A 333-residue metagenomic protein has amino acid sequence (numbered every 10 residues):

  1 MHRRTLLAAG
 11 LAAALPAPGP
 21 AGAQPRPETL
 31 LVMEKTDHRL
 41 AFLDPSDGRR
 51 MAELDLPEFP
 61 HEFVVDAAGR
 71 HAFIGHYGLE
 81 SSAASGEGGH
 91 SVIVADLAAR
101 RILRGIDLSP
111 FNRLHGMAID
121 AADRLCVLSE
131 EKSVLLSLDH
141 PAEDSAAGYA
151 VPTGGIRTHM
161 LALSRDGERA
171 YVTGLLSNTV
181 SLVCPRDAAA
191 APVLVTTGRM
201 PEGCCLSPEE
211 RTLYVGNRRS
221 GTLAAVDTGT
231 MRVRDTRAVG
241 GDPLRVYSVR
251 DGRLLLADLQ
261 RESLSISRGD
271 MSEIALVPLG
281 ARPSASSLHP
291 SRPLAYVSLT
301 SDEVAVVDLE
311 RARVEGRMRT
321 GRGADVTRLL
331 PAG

Functional and structural regions predicted by a protein language model:
M1-T5: Bacterial N-terminal signal peptides that target proteins for export
L7-G333: Predominantly soluble domains enriched in secretory-pathway, periplasmic, or organellar proteins
